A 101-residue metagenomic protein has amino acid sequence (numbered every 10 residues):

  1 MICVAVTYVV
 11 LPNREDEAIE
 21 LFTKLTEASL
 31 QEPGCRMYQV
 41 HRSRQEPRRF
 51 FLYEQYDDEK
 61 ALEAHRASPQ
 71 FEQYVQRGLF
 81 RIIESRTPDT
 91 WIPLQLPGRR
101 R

Functional and structural regions predicted by a protein language model:
I2-V40: N-terminal first-folded block
I2-V9, Q39-R66: Short, well-ordered beta-strand segments in beta-rich or mixed alpha/beta enzyme and ligand-binding folds
R14-D16, K60, L96: Residue-level signal for secondary-structure boundary sites
K24-R36, Q55-D89: An amphipathic, aromatic/His-enriched active-site/gating alpha helix that lines ligand/cofactor pockets
V40-E46, Q76-R101: Glycine-rich beta-strand-turn "strand-cap" elements at beta-sheet edges
